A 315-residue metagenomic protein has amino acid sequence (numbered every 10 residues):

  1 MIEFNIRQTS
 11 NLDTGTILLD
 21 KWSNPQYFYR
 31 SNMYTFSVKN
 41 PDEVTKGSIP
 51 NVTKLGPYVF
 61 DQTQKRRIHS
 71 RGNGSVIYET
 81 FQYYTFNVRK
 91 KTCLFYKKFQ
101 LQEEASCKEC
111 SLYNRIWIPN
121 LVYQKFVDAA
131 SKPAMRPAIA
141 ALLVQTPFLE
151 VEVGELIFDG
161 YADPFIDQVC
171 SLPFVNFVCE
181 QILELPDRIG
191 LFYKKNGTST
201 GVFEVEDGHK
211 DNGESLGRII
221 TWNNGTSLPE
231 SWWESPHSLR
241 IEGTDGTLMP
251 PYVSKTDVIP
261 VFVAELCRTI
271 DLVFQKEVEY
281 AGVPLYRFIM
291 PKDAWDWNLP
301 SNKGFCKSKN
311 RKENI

Functional and structural regions predicted by a protein language model:
M1-P284, M290-I315: Extracellular or lumenal secretory-pathway regions
